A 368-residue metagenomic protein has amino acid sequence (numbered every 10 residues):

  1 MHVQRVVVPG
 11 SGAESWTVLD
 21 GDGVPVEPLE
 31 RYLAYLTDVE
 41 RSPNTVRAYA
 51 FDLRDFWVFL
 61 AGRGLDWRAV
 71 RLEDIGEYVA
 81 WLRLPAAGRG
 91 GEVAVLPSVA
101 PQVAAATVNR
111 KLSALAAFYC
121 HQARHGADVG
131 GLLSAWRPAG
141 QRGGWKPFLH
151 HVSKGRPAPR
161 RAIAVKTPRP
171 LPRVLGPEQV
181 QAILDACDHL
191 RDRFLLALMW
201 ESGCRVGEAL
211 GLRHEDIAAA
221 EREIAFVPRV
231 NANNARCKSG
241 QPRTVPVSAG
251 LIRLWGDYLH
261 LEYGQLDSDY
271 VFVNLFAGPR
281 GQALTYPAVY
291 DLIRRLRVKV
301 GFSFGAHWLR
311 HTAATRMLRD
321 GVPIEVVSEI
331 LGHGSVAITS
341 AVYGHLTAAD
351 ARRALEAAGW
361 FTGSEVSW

Functional and structural regions predicted by a protein language model:
M1-Q4, G278, A358-W368: C-terminal secondary-structure termini that scaffold catalytic or DNA-interacting sites
L29-N44, R54-H150, A182: N-terminal core-binding DNA-recognition domain of tyrosine recombinases/integrases
H125-V129, M199-R222, R280, E325-V326: Short, charged phosphate-coordinating catalytic segments
D128-Q181, L275-R280: Flexible interdomain linker/hinge and immediately adjacent N-terminus of the catalytic tyrosine-recombinase domain
T167-V206, L210, L266: Basic, Lys/Arg- and aromatic-enriched nucleic-acid-binding interface segment
G207, G211-R253: Conserved tyrosine-mediated DNA breakage-rejoining catalytic core shared by Y-recombinases
S248-G301: Active-site/catalytic core of tyrosine-dependent DNA strand-transfer enzymes
Y290-E329, H333-V336, H345, L355: Short, basic (Lys/Arg/His-rich) helix/loop patches that form interaction surfaces in the mid-to-C-terminal regions
